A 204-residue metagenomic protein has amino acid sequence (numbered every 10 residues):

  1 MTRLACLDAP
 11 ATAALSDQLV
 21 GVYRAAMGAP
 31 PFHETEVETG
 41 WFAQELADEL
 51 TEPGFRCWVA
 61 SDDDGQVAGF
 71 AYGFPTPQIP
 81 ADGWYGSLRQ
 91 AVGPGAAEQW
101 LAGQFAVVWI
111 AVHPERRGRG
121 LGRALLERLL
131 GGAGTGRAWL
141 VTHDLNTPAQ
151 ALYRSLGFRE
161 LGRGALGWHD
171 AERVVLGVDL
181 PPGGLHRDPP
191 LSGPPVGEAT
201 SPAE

Functional and structural regions predicted by a protein language model:
M1-G21, F32: A short beta-loop-alpha structural element at the N-terminal edge of CoA-dependent acyl/N-acetyltransferase catalytic
M1-P10, D179-E204: Actinobacteria-biased recognition of intrinsically disordered, low-complexity terminal regions
Y23, Y153, F158: Conserved active-site tyrosine of GNAT-family acetyltransferases
E34-C57, D62-D63, A68, Y72-P75: Active-site rim helix/loop that mediates acceptor-substrate recognition in acyltransferases
G54-V59, F70, Q104, W109 (+1 more regions): Short hydrophobic/aromatic beta-strand element in the GNAT-like acyltransferase core that lines or flanks the acyl-donor
Y72-A111, R117, G167-H169: Conserved acyl-donor/pantetheine-binding loop and adjacent beta-alpha core of acyl/acetyltransferases and related
E98-W100, V107-A124, D144-A151, S155: Conserved glycine-rich acetyl-CoA-binding loop
V112-R117, L130, W139-Q150, L166-R173 (+1 more regions): Conserved beta-strand-loop-alpha-helix junction that forms the acyl-donor binding cleft
